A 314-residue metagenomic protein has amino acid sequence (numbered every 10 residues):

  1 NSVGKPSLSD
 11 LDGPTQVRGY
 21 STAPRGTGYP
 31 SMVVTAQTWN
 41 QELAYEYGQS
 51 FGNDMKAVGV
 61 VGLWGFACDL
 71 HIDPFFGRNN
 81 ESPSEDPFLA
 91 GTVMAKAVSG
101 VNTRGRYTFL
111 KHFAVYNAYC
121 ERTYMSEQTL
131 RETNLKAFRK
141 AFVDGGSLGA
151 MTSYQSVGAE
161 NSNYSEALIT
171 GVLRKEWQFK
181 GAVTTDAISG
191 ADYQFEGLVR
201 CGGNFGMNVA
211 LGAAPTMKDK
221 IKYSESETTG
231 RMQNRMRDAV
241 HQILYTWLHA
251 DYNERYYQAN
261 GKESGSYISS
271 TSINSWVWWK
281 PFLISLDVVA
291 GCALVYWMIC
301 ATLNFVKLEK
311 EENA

Functional and structural regions predicted by a protein language model:
N1-A314: Glycoside hydrolase catalytic-domain context in secreted enzymes
